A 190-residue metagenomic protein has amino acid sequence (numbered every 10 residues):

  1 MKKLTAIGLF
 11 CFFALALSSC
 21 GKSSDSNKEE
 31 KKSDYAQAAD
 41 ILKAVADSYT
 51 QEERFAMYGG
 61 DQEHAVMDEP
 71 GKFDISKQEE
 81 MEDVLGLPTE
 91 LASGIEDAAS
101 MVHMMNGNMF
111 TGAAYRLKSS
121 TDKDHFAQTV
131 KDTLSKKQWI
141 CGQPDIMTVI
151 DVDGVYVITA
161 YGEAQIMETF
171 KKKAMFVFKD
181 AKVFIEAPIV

Functional and structural regions predicted by a protein language model:
M1-L4: Positively charged n-region of N-terminal signal peptides that target proteins for export
I7-F12: Sec-dependent N-terminal signal peptides
A16-S19: C-terminal motif of bacterial Sec signal peptides marking the signal peptidase cleavage site
G21-K28: Bacterial lipoprotein signal-peptidase II cleavage site
A39-H103, D122-L134, Q138: Surface-exposed, low-hydrophobicity interaction/linker segments
M104-M105, R116, C141-E186, V190: A short, solvent-exposed beta-edge/loop patch
M109-S119: A short acidic-to-branched-hydrophobic micro-motif
A113, F126-D132, K172-A174: "Short basic amphipathic alpha-helical interaction patches in structured regions
